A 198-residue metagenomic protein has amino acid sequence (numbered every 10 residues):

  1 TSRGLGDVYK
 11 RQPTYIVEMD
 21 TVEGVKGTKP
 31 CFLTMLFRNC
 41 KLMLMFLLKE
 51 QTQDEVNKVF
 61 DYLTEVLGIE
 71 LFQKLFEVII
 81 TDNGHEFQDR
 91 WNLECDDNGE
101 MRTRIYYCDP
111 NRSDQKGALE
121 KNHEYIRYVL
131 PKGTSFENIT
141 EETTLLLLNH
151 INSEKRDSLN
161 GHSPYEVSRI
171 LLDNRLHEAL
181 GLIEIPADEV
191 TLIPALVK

Functional and structural regions predicted by a protein language model:
T1-Y9: Single conserved hydrophobic/aromatic residue that forms the stacking wall/gate of nucleotide- or nucleobase-binding
K10-C40: An active-site-proximal beta-strand-loop segment
M19-D20, K41, I79-D82, K116 (+1 more regions): Short, conserved catalytic/metal-binding motifs centered on acidic residues
V25-T28, M45-E70: Active-site beta-loop-alpha junctions of metal-dependent nucleic acid enzymes, especially the RNase H-like/DDE
K41-F46, Y107, K132: Short small-residue beta-strand/loop micro-motif enriched in glycine and branched aliphatics
E70-L75, E100-R102: Short helix-terminating capping/connector loops at secondary-structure junctions
T81-N83, R90-D96, I105-Y128, E137-N149: RNase H-like two-metal-ion nuclease catalytic core shared by retroviral integrases and related mobile-element nucleases
K132-K198: C-terminal domain-tail junction helix/linker
